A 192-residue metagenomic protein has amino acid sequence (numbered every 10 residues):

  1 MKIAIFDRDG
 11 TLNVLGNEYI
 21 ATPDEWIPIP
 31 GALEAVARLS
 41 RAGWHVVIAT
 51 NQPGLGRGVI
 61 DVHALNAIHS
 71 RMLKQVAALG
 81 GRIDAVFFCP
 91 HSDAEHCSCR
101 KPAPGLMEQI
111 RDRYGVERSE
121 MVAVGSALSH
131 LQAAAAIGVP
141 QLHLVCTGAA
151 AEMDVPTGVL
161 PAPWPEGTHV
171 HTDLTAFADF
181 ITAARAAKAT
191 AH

Functional and structural regions predicted by a protein language model:
M1-R8, D179-H192: Non-catalytic pre-domain segments flanking phosphatase-related domains
M1-V47: Active-site neighborhood of HAD-like aspartate-dependent phosphohydrolases
I20-A21, G54-V59, L131: Short, solvent-exposed loop/turn segments at secondary-structure junctions
A32, V36-M72, R82-S98: Substrate-recognition element of Asp-dependent hydrolases with the DxDx(T/V) motif
A37-R41, A77, A135: Anion (oxyanion) recognition and catalysis
H69-A85, T157-A183: Structural recognition of alpha->loop->beta junctions
K101-A134: Conserved Lys-Pro-Asp/Glu-containing loop-to-beta segment of HAD-superfamily phosphomonoesterases, centered on
A123-H169: Acidic, Mg2+-coordinating phosphoryl-transfer loop and its flanking beta/alpha structural elements, shared across
